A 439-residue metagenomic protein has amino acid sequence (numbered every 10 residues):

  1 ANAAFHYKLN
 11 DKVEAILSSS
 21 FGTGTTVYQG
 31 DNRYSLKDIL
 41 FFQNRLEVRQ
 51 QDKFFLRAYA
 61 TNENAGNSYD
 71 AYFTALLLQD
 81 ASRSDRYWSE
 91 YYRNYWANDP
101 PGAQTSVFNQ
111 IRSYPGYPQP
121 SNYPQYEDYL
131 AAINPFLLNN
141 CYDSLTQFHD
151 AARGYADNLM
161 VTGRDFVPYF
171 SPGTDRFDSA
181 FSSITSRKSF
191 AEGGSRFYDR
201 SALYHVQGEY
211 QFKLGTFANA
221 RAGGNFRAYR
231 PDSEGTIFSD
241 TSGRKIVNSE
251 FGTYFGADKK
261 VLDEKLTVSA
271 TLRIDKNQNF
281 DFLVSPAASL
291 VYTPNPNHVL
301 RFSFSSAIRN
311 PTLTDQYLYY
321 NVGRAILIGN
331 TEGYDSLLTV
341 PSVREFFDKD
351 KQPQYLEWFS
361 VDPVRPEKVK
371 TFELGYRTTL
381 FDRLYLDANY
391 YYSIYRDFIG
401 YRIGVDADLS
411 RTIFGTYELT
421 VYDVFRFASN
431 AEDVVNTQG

Functional and structural regions predicted by a protein language model:
A1, D128-P135, N139-R164, Y169-P172 (+2 more regions): Charged, glycine/proline-rich intrinsically disordered loops and linkers
A1-A15, F41, A60-A75, Q79 (+1 more regions): Membrane-proximal, glycine/serine-rich, low-complexity loop/turn segments characteristic of large bacterial
A1-K37: Periplasmic-side early beta-strands and strand-to-turn transitions of outer-membrane beta-barrels
N10-D11, S18-T23, I39, R45-Q51 (+4 more regions): Structural signature of Gram-negative outer-membrane beta-barrels, strongest in the C-terminal barrel of TonB-dependent
R45-F238, G243-F280: Face-selective signature of the C-terminal outer-membrane beta-barrel domain
Y69-D70, L313-Q316, I399-R402: Short aromatic-enriched loop/helix-cap "lid" or pocket-rim segments at secondary-structure transitions that line
F73-T74, L318-N321, V405-D406: Short, hinge-like loop/turn segments at secondary-structure boundaries
R187-E209, V361-R365, T371, Y385-G439: Outer membrane beta-barrel strand-and-loop segments of large Gram-negative receptors, especially TonB-dependent
